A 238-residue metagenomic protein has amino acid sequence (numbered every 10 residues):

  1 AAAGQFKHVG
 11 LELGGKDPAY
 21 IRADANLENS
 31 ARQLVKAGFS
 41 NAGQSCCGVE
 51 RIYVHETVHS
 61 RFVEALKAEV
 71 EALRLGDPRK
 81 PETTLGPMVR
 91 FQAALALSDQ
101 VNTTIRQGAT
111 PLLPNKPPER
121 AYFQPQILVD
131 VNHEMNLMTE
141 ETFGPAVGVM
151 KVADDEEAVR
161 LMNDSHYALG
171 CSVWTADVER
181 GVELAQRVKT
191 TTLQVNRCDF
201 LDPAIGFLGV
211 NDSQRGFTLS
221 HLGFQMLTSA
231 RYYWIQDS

Functional and structural regions predicted by a protein language model:
A1-N132, V195: ALDH superfamily catalytic-core signature
R74, Y122-S238: Conserved C-terminal structural/oligomerization subdomain of aldehyde/semialdehyde dehydrogenase
